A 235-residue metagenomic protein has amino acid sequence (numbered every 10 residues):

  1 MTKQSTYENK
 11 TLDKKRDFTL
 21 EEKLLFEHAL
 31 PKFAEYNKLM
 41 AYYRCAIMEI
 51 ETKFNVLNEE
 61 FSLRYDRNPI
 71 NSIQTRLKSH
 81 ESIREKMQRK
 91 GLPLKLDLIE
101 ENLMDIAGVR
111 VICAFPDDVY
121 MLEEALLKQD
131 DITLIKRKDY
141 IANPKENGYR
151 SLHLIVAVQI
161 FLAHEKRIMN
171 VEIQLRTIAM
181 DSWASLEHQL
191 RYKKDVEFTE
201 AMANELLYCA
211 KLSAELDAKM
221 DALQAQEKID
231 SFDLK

Functional and structural regions predicted by a protein language model:
T2-I47, E51-E60, M169-K235: An acidic, glycine-/histidine-flanked metal-binding catalytic module
D13-D17, K38-L39, M48-E49, S72-S79 (+5 more regions): Generic detector of short, locally flexible boundary/turn motifs and exposed helical patches
E21, H28, E35, N68 (+7 more regions): Sparse, context-dependent recognition of short Cys/His-centered cofactor- or disulfide-binding micro-motifs
L24, L30, I50-T52, I83-R89 (+2 more regions): Short linear motifs at secondary-structure transitions and domain/linker junctions
K32-I83, Q88, L92-D97, D105: Active-site acidic/histidine clusters and adjacent loop/turn architecture that either coordinate catalytic ions
K90, I106, P116-V119, A157-V158 (+2 more regions): Surface-exposed peri-terminal alpha-helical interaction modules
E100, C113-M220: Long beta-strand-rich cores associated with HINT superfamily self-processing modules
E101-R110: Glycine-rich, often proline-containing surface loops adjacent to acidic residues and nearby aromatics that form
